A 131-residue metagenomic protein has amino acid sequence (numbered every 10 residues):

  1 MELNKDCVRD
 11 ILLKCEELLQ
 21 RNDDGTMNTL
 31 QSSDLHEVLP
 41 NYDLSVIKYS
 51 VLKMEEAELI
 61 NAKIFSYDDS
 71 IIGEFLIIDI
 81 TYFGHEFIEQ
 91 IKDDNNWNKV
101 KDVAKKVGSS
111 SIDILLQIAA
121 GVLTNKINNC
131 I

Functional and structural regions predicted by a protein language model:
L3, C7, I11, V46-S50 (+2 more regions): Residue-level detector of well-ordered alpha-helical segments, enriched for hydrophobic/aromatic packing positions
L3-V38: Short amphipathic alpha-helical interface segments
C15, M54, I88-I91: Generic structural signal for hydrophobic core residues of well-folded globular domains
T26-L30, F83, I118: Mobile acidic interaction elements
Y42, I71-F75, I114: Short acidic, glycine/proline-enriched loop segments that cap or flank alpha-helices
K48, E55-D68: A short, conserved structural fragment
D69-D102: Short, amphipathic alpha-helical interaction segments positioned at domain boundaries
N96-I131: Membrane-inserting effector segments that mediate pore formation, membrane fusion, or transient membrane insertion
